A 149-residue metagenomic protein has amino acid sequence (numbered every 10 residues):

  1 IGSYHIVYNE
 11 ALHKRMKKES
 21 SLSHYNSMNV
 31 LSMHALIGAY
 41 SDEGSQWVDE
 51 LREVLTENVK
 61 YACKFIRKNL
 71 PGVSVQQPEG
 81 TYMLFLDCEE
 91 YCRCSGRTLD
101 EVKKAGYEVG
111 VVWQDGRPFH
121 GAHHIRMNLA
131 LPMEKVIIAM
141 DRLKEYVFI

Functional and structural regions predicted by a protein language model:
I1-I149: PLP-dependent class I/II
